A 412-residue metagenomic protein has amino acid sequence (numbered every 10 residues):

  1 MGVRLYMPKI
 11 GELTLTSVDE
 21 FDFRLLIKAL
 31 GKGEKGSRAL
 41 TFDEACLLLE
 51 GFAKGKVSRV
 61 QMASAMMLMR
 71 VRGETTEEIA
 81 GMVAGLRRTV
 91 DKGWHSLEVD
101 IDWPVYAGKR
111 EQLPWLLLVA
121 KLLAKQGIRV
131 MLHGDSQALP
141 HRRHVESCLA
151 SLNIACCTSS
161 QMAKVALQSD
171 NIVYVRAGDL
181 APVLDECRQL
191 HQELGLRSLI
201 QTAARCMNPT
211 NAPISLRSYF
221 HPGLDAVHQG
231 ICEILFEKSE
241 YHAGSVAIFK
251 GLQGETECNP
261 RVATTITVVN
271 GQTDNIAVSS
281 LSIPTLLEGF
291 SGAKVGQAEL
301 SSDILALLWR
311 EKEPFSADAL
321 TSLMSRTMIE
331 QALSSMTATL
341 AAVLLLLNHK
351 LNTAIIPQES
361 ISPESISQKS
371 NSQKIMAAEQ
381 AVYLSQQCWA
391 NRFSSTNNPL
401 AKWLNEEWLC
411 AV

Functional and structural regions predicted by a protein language model:
G2-Q112, A124-Q126, V130, S302-R310 (+4 more regions): Acidic, glycine/proline-rich low-complexity segments that act as flexible tails and inter-domain linkers
A65, L149, A204, L340: Residue-level signal for inorganic ion chemistry
E98-A166: A generic, well-ordered mixed alpha/beta core segment in the N-terminal half of proteins
V130-G134, C156-S159, Y174-R176, I200-Q201 (+1 more regions): General beta-strand structural signal in soluble alpha/beta enzymes
S160-H221: Phosphate/diphosphate-binding glycine-rich loops and adjacent basic-rich segments that engage nucleotide
L194-S322, Q331-S334: A structural signal for small-residue-enriched, beta-sheet-centric alpha/beta enzyme cores and oligomeric scaffold folds
M336-N348: Short, small-residue alpha-helix embedded
